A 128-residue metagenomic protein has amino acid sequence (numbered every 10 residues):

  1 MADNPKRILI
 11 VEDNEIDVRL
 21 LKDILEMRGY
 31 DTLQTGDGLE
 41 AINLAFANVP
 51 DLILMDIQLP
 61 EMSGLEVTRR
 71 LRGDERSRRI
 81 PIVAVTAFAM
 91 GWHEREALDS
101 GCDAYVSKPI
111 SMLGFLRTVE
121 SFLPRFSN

Functional and structural regions predicted by a protein language model:
I16, I110-E120: C-terminal output helix
R19-M27: Charged docking surfaces used in two-component/phosphorelay signaling
G29-G36, L44: Short hydrophobic/Thr-rich beta-strand motif most characteristic of the beta2 strand and flanking loop of CheY-like
N48-L54, L59: Active-site beta3 strand of CheY-like receiver
P60, R78, M90: The feature encodes the CheY-like receiver
